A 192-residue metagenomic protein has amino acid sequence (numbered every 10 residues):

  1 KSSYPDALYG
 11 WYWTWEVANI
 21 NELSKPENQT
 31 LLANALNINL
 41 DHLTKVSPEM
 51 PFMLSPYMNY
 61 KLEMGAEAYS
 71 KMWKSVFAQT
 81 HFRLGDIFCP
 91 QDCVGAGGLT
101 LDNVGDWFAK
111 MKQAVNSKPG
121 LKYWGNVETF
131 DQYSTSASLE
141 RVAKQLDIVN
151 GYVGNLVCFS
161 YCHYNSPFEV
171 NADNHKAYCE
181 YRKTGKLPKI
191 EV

Functional and structural regions predicted by a protein language model:
K1-E27, D86-Q91, G95, V157: Active-site groove signature of glycoside hydrolases
K1-G10, H42, Y69-F82, Q145-G154: An active-site-proximal structural segment forming one wall of the substrate-binding cleft that immediately precedes
Y9, L84-L101, K110-V192: Substrate-binding cleft of secreted/luminal carbohydrate-active enzymes
A18-I20, K61-E63, A96-G97, Q132-S134: Sequence/structural signature of outer-membrane beta-barrel proteins
N19-A33, N37-V46, L62: Solenoidal tandem-repeat scaffolds enriched in leucines and small polar residues
Q29, A33-N34, E67-K74, D102-K110 (+1 more regions): Charged helix-capping and loop-helix junction motifs
L36-P51, F108-L121: Surface-exposed amphipathic alpha-helices with a cationic face
Y57-C89, S134-T135, E140: Substrate-binding cleft/loops of secretory-pathway carbohydrate-active enzymes
